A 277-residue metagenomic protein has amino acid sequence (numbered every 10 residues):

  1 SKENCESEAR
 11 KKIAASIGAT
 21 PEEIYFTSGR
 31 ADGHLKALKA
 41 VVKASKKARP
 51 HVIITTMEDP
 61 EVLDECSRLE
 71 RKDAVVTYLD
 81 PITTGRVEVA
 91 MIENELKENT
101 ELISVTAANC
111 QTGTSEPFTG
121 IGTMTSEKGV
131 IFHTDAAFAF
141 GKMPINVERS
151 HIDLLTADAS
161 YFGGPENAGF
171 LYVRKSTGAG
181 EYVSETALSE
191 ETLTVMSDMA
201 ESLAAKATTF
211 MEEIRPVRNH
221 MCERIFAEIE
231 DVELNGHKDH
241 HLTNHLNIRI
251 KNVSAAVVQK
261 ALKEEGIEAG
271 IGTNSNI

Functional and structural regions predicted by a protein language model:
S1-I277: Pyridoxal 5′-phosphate
